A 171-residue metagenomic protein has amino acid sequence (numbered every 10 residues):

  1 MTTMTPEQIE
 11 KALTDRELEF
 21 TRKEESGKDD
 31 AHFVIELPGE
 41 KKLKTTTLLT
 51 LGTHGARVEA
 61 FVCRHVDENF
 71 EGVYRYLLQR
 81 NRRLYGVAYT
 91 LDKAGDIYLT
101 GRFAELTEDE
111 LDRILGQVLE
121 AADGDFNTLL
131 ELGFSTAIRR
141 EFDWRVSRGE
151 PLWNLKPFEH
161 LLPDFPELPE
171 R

Functional and structural regions predicted by a protein language model:
M1-K42: Charge-rich, low-complexity N-terminal segments
A12, R16, Y76-L84, I114-T128: Conserved short hydrophobic interaction patches
T21-D29, L51-G52, T90-G95: Short, ordered beta-strand-loop transition motifs
L37-V62: Long, continuous compositionally biased terminal/linker segments
K41, R64-H65, E105-L106: Short, surface-exposed beta-strand-loop junctions and turns on beta-sheet-rich folds
R57-Y98: Short, internal acidic amphipathic alpha-helical interface segments that mediate docking to partner proteins
L91-G116, G124-E131: Well-ordered alpha/beta subsegment
L130-R171: Short, highly charged C-terminal tails/helix-capping segments
